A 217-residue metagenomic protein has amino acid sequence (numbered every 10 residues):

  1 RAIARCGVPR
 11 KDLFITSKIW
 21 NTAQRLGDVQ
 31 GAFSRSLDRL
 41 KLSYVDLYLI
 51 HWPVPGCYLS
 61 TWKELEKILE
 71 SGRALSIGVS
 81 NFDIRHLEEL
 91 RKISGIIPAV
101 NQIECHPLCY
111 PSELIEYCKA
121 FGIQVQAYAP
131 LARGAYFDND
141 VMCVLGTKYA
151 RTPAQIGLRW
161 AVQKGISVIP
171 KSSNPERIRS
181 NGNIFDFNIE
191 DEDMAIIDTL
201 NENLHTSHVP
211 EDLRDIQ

Functional and structural regions predicted by a protein language model:
R1-L13, S43, A132, I196 (+1 more regions): N-terminal binding-site loop/beta-alpha segment at the start of enzyme catalytic domains that lines or forms
I3-A4, F33-D38, I115: Short amphipathic alpha-helices and their capping/turn segments at secondary-structure boundaries
R10-A23, D46-P53, N81-I84, C105: A short, structured active-site edge motif that brings together acidic residues
R25-L40, L87-E88, Y110: Short, acidic/polar
K41-L42, Y149: Glycine-rich phosphate-binding loop signature in dinucleotide/nucleotide-binding domains
S43-D46, A99: Conserved acidic residues
W52-Q217: Beta/alpha (TIM)-barrel catalytic core signal, keyed to glycine-rich beta->alpha loops juxtaposed to Asp/Glu that bind
